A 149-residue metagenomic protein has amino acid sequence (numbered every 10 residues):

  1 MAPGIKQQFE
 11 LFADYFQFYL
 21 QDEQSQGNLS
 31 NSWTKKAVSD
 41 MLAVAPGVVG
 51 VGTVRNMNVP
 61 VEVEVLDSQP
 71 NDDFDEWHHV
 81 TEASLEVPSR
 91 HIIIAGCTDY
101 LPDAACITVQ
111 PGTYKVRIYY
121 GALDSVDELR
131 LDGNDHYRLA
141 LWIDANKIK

Functional and structural regions predicted by a protein language model:
M1-H78, S125-K149: Primarily secretory-pathway and cell-envelope proteins
G52-V54, T98, Y114: Compositionally biased, intrinsically disordered low-complexity regions
D73-D103, I107-T108: Extended, solvent-exposed segments with strong compositional bias
S84-E86, R117-I118, E128, L139: Short, intrinsically disordered/low-complexity patches at protein termini and at juxtamembrane boundaries
P88, Q110, L131-D135: A short, structural micro-pattern
P102-C106, D124-L129: Catalytic micro-motifs at enzyme active sites that drive phosphoryl/nucleotidyl and oxygen chemistry
Q110-R117: A glycine-anchored, Pro-Gly-centered beta-turn/N-cap motif
Y120-A122: Short beta-strand-plus-loop segments that form exposed binding edges in beta-rich domains
